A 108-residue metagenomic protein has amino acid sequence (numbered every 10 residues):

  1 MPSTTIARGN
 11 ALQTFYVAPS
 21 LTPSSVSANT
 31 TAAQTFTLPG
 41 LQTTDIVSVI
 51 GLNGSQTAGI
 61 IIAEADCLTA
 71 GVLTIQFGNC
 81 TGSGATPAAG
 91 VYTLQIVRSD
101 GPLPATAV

Functional and structural regions predicted by a protein language model:
M1-L41, L73, G78, S83-V108: Extracellular receptor-binding modules and their adjoining Ser/Thr/Gly/Asp/Asn-rich linkers
L38-G40, N53, C67: Non-cytosolic beta-sheet module surface loops
T44-G54: Change to "...patches in solvent-exposed regions of secreted, membrane-anchored, or virion-exposed structural
I46-S48, I61-E64, Q76, T93-Q95: Ordered hydrophobic segments in well-structured contexts
L52-T57, S99-G101: Change "in extracellular beta-sheet-rich domains … of secreted and cell-surface proteins" to "in beta-sheet-rich domains
S55-L68: Low-complexity "stalk/linker" and mucin-like segments enriched in Ser/Thr/Pro/Ala/Gly
